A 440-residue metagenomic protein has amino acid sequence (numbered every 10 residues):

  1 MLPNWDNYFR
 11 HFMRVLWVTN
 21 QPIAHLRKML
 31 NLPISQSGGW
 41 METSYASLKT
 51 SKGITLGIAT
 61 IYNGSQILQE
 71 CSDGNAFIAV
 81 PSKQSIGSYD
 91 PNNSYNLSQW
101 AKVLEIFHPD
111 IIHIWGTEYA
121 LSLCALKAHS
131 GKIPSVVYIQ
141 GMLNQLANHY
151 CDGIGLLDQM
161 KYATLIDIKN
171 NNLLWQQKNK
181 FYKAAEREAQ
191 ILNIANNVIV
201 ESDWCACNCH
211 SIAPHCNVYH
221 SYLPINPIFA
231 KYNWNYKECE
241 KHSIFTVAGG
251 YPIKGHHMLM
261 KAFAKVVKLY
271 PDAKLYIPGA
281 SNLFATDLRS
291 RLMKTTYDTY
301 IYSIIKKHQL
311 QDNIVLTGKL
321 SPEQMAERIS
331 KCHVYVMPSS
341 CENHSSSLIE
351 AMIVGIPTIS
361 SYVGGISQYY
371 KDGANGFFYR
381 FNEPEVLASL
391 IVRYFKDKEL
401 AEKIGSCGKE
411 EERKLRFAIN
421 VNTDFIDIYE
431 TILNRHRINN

Functional and structural regions predicted by a protein language model:
M1-Q66, D73-A76, I133, I419 (+1 more regions): N-terminal subdomain of nucleotide-sugar transferases
L16, N235-K254, M260-V267, L275-P278: Conserved donor-binding/catalytic core segment of Leloir-type glycosyltransferases
T43, Q159-N197: Membrane-proximal helix-turn-helix segments that form the acceptor-binding/catalytic region of lipid-linked
R289-K319: Nucleotide-activated donor-binding/catalytic signature segment of Leloir-type glycosyltransferases, i.e., the conserved
S340: Aromatic "clamp/platform" in nucleotide-sugar-dependent glycosyltransferases that forms part of the donor/acceptor
P357-S360: Short hydrophobic beta-strand element within catalytic cores of glycosyltransferases and related nucleotide-activated
D372-G373, F377-P384, R393-K398: Conserved acidic donor-binding segment of nucleotide-sugar-dependent glycosyltransferases
E399-H436: A charged, aromatic-enriched C-terminal amphipathic alpha-helix characteristic of glycosyltransferases across folds
